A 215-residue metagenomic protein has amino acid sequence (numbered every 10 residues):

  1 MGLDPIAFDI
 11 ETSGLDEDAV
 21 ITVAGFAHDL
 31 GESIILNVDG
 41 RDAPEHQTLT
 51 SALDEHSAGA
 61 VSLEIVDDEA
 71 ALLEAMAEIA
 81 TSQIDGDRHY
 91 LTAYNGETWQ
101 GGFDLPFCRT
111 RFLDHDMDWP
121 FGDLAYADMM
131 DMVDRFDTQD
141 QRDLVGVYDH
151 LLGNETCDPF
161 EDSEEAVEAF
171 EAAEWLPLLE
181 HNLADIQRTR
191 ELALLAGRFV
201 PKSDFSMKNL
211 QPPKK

Functional and structural regions predicted by a protein language model:
M1-D4, M207-K215: Terminal disorder- and signal-encoded targeting elements
G2-R109: Conserved non-catalytic scaffold segment of RNase H-like nuclease domains
N37-D42, F205-Q211: Short alpha-helical "patches" and their helix-cap loops
R88-S206: Metal-dependent phosphoesterase core characteristic of DEDDh/y 3'-5' exonuclease domains
